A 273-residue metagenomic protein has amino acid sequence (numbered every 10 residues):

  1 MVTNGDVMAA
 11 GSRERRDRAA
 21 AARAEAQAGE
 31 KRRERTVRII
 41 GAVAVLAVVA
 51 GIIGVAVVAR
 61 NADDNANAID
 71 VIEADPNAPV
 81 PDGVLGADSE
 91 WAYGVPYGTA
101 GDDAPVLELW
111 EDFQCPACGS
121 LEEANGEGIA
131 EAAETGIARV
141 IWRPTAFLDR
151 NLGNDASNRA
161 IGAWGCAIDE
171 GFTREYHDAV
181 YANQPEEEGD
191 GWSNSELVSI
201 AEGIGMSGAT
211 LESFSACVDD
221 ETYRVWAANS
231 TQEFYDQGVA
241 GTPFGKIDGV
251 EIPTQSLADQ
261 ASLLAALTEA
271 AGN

Functional and structural regions predicted by a protein language model:
T3-A66, E202-N273: C-terminal cap of thioredoxin/glutaredoxin-like
A59-G126, E131-E134, P144, N273: Extracytoplasmic low-complexity, Pro/Thr/Ser/Ala/Gly-rich segments that lie immediately after a secretion/anchoring
A104, A160, G241-T242: A structure-centric signal for secondary-structure junctions around beta-strands
E111, G119-S195, S199-E202: Structural alpha/beta surface segment adjacent to cysteine/selenocysteine redox centers across thiol/disulfide enzymes
C115, Y181-P185, D219, V250: A broad detector of the eukaryotic-type serine/threonine protein kinase catalytic domain
